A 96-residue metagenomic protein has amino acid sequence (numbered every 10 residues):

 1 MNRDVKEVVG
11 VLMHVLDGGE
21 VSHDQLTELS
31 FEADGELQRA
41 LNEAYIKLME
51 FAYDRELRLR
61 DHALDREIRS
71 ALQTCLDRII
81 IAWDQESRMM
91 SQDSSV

Functional and structural regions predicted by a protein language model:
M1-V96: Acidic, Ser/Pro/Thr-rich low-complexity regulatory regions and the short amphipathic helical interaction modules they
